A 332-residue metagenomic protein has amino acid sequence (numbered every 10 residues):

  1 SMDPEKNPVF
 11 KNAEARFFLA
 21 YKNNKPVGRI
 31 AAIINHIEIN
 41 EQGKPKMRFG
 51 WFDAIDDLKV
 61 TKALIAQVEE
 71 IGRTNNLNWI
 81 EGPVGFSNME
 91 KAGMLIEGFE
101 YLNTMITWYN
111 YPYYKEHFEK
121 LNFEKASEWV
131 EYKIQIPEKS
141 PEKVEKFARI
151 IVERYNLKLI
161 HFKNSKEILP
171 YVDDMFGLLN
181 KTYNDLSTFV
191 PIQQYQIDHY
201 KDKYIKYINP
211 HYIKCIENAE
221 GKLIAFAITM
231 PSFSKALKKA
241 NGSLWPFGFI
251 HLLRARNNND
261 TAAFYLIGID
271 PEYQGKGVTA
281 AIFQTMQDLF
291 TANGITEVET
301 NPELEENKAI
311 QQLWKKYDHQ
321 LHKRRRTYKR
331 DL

Functional and structural regions predicted by a protein language model:
S1-N23, V27-E41, H161-G268: A conserved beta-strand-loop-helix scaffold within acyl/acetyltransferase catalytic domains
N23-N24, Q135-K139, A219-G221, E272 (+1 more regions): Short loop segments at secondary-structure junctions
E41-N122, S127, A240-K316: Acyl-donor binding region in acyl/amide transferases
F86-N88, P137-K139, S165, P231-S234 (+1 more regions): Short, solvent-exposed loop/turn segments at secondary-structure junctions
W108-T188: Acyltransferase donor/substrate-recognition loop-hinge adjacent to the catalytic core
